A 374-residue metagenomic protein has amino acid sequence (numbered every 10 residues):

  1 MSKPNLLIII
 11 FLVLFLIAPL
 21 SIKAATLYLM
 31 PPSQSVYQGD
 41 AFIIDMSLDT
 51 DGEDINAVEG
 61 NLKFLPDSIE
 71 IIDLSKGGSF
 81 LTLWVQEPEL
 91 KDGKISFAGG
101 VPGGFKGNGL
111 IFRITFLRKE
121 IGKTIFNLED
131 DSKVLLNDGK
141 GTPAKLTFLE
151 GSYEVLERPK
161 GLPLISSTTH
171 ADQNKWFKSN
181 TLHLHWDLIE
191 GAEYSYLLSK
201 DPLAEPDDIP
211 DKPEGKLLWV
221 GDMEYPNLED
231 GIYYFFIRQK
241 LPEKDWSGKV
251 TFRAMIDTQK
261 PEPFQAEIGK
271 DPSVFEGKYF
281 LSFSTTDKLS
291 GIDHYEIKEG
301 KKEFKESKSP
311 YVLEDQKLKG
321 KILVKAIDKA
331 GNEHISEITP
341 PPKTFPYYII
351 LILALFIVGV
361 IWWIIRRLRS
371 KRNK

Functional and structural regions predicted by a protein language model:
M1-I8: Bacterial N-terminal signal peptides that target proteins for export
L6, D73, K317-K319: Intrinsically disordered, low-complexity segments enriched in glycine/proline and serine/threonine
I9-P19: Bacterial N-terminal signal peptides
L20, A25, N56, A192 (+1 more regions): Residue-level signal for beta-strand positions within conserved beta-sheet cores that form or flank
S21-I22, V85-D92, D187, T285-G291: Short, surface-exposed loop and linker segments with low hydrophobicity and enrichment for Pro/Ser/Thr
K23-I165: Acidic, low-complexity intrinsically disordered segments
G151-K374: Low-complexity, disordered linker/stalk regions enriched in Pro/Thr/Ser/Gly
